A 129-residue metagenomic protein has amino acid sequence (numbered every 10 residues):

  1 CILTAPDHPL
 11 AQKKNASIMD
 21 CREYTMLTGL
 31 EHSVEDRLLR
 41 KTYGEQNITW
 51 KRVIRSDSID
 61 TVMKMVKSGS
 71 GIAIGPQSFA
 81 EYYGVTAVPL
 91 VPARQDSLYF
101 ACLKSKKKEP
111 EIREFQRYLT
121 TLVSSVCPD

Functional and structural regions predicted by a protein language model:
C1-L3, P9, T25, I72 (+1 more regions): Residues embedded in well-ordered beta-strands
T4-M26, P110-I112: Flexible hinge/capping segments at coil-to-helix
A5, G29-L30, G75-P76: Thr-Gly-centered strand-to-loop micro-motif
K13, D60-K107: Beta-alpha-beta core module
Y24-Q46, K108-Q116, V126: Secondary-structure junction motif
T49-S58: Short beta-strand-to-loop elements that line the ligand-binding cleft of bilobed periplasmic-binding protein-like
L119-D129: Periplasmic-binding protein-like
